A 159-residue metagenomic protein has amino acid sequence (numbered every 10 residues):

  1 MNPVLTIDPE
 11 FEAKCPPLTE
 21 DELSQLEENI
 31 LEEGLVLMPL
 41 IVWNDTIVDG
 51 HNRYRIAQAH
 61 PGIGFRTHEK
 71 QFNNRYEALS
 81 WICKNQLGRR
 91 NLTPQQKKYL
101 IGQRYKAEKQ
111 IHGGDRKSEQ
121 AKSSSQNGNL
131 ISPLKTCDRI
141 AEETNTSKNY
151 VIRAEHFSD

Functional and structural regions predicted by a protein language model:
M1-K70, A78-N91: Short, charged/polar connector segments at secondary-structure boundaries
R90-D159: Alpha-helical interaction elements
